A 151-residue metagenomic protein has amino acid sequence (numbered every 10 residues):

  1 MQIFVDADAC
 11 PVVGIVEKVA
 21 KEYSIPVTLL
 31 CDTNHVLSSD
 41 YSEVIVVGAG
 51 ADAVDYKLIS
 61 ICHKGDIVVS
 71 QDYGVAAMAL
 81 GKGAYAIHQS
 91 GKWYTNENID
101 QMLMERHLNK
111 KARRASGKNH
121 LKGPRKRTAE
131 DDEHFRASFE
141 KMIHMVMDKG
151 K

Functional and structural regions predicted by a protein language model:
Q2-K151: Nuclease catalytic cores that cleave nucleic-acid phosphodiester bonds, predominantly acidic two-metal-ion
